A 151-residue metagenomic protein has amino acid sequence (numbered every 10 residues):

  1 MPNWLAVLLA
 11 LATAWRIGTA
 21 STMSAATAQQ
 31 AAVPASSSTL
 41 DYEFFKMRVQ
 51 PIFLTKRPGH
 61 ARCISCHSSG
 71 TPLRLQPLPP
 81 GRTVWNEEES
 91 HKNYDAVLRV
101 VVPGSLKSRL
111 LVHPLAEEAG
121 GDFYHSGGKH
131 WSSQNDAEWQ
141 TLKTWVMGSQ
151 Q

Functional and structural regions predicted by a protein language model:
M1-W4: Positively charged n-region of N-terminal signal peptides that target proteins for export
A6-R16: Bacterial N-terminal signal peptides
W15-Q151: Aromatic- and Gly/Pro-enriched helix-to-coil junctions and flexible linker segments
